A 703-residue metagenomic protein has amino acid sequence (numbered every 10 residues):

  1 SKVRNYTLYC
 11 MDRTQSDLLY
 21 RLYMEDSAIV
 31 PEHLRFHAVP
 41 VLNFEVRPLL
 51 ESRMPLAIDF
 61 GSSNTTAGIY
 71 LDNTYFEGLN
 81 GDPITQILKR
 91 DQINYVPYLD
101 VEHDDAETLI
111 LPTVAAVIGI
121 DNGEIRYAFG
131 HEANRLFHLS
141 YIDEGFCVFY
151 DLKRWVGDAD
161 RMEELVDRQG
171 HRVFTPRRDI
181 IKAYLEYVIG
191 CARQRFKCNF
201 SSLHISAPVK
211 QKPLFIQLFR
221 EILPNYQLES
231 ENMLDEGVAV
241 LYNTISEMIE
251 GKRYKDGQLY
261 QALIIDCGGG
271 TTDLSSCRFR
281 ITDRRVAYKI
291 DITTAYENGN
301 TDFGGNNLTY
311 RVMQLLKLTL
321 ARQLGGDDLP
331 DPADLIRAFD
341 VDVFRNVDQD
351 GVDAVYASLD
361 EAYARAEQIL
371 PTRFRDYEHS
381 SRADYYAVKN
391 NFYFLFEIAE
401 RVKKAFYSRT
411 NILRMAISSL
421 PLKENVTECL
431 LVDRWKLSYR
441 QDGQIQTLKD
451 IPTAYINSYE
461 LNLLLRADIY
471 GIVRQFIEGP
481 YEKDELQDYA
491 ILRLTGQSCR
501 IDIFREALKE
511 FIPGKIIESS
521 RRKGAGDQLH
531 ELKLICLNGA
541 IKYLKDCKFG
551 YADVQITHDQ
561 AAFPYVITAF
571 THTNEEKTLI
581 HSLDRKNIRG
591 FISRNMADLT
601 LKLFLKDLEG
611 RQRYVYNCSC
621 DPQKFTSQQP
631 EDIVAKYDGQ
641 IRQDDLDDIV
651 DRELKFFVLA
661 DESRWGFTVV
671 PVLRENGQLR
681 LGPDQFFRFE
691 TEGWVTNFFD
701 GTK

Functional and structural regions predicted by a protein language model:
S1-D17, E25-H37, R47, R474-Y481 (+4 more regions): Terminal low-complexity/disordered tails
S1-L99, G145-Q261, R278-T301, G305 (+5 more regions): N-terminal phosphate-binding loop and flanking beta/alpha elements of the actin-like ATPase fold
S1-R13, K89-L203, A207, Q217 (+6 more regions): Phosphate-binding loop and its immediate beta->loop->alpha context in nucleotide/phosphate-handling enzymes
S1-S27, L324-N346, E518-D647, D651: Acidic, glycine/GT-rich loop-and beta-edge segments that sit at the periphery of enzyme/chaperone cores
G61, C267-T271, A561: Short flexible coil/turn linkers enriched for glycine and charged/polar residues that connect secondary-structure
T65-I69, T113-V117, T272-C277: Short beta-strand scaffold segments in enzyme catalytic cores
I181-Y184, T309-Q314, L318, A357-V554 (+1 more regions): Helical "lid/coupling" subdomains associated with nucleotide-phosphate turnover
L263-C277, F549-A552: Metal-dependent DNA phosphodiester-chemistry modules and their immediately adjacent helices/loops in DNA-processing
